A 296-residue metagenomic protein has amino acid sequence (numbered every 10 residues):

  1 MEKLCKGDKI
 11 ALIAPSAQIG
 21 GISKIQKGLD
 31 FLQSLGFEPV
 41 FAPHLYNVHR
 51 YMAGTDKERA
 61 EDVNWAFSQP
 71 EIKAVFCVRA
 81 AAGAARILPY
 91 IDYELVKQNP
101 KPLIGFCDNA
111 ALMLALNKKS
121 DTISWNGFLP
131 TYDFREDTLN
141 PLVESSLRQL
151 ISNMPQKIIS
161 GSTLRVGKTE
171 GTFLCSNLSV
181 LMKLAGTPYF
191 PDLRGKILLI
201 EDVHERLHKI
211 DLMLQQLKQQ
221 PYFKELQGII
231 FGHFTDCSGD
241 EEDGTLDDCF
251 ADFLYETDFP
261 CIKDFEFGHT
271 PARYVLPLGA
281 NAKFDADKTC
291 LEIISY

Functional and structural regions predicted by a protein language model:
M1-E71: ATP/NTP phosphate-donor binding region
F41-P43, G105, L226-H233, I262: Short internal beta-strands
Q69-A74, E225-L226: Short acidic/histidine-rich motifs immediately flanking catalytic phosphotransfer sites in two-component signaling
A74-A85: N-terminal glycine-rich "phosphate-gripper" loop used for MgATP/nucleotide binding and carboxylate activation
I91-A115, I123-L129, T257-C261: Short, acidic/small-residue loops that bind anionic groups at enzyme active sites
D121-G186: Conserved anion/nucleotide-ligand pocket segment
D192-E241, T245-L246: Internal helical hairpin/lid segments
C237-Y296: ATP/nucleoside-binding phosphotransfer catalytic cores, i.e., glycine-rich phosphate-binding loops
